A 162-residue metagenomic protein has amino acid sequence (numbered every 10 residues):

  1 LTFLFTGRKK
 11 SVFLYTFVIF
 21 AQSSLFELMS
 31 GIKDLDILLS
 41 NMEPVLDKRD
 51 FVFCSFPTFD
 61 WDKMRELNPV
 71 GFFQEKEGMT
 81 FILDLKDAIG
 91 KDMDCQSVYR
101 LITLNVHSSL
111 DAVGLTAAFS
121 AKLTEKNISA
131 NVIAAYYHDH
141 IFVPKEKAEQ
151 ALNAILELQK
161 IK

Functional and structural regions predicted by a protein language model:
L1-L4, L14: Short hydrophobic targeting helices and cationic amphipathic motifs that mediate membrane/organellar targeting
L4, R8, V18-A21: Serine/threonine-rich, low-complexity intrinsically disordered segments
K9-F13: Polybasic, lysine-rich low-complexity intrinsically disordered segments
I19, L25-A121, L156: Regulatory modules associated with amino-acid/nitrogen control
N68, N127-V132: A short linear hydrophobic-aromatic micro-motif
F73, A148-K162: Charge-rich, low-aromatic oligomerization/scaffolding segments with amphipathic character
K122-I128, A154-L158: Generic non-transmembrane alpha-helical segments
A134-H138, F142, K147-A148: Structural preference for solvent-exposed beta-strand-turn elements and adjacent flexible terminal/loop segments within
